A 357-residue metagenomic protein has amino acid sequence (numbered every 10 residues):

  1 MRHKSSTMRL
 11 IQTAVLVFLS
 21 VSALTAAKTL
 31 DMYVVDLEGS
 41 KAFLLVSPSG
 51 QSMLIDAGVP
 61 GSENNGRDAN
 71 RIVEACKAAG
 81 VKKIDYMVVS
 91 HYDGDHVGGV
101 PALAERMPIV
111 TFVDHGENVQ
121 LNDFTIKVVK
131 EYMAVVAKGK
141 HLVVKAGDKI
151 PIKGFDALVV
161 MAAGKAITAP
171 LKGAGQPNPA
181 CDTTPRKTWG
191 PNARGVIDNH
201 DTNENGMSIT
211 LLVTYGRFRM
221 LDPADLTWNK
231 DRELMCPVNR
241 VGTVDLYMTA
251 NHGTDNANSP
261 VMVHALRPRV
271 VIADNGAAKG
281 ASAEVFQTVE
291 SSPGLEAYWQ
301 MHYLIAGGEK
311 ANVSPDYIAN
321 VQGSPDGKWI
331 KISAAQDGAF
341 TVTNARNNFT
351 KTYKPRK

Functional and structural regions predicted by a protein language model:
M1-R9: N-terminal secretory signal peptides that target proteins for export/translocation
I11-S22: Bacterial N-terminal signal peptides
A27-K83, E204-W228: Conserved beta-strand hairpin/beta-sheet module of binuclear metal-dependent hydrolase folds, prominently
A27-L30, L37, V97-K230, S291-A297 (+1 more regions): Flexible, acidic/histidine-containing loops and adjacent segments that form or flank the divalent-metal
I55-N70, A169-V196, N251-N256, A278: Acidic/histidine-rich helix-loop elements that form or flank divalent-metal/phosphate-binding sites at the catalytic
V81, I109, L266-G276, L295: Proline-aspartate-enriched helix->loop->beta-strand connector
I84-D95, Y247-H252: Metallo-beta-lactamase
L103-P108, N239-T243, M262-R267, V289-G294: Short, conserved loop/helix-junction motifs that constitute active-site signature segments in enzyme catalytic cores
